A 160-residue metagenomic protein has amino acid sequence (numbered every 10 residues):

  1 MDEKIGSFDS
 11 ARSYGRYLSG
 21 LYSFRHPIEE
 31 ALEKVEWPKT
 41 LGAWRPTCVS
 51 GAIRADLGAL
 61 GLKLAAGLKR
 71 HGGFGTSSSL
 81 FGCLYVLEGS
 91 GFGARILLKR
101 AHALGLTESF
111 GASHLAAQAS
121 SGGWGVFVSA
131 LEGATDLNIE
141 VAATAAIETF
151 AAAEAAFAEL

Functional and structural regions predicted by a protein language model:
M1-L160: Metal- and O2-centered redox machinery and metal/ROS homeostasis
